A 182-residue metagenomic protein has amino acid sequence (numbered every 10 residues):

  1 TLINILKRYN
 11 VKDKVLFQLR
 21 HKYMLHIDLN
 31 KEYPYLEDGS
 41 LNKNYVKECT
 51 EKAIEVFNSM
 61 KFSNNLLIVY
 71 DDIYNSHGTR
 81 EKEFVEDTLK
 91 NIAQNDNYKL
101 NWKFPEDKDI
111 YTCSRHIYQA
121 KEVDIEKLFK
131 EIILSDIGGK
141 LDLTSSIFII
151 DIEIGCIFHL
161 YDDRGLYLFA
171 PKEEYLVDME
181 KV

Functional and structural regions predicted by a protein language model:
T1-D142: Extended, low-hydrophobicity segments enriched in charged/polar residues
F148-V182: Alpha-helical oligomerization segments
